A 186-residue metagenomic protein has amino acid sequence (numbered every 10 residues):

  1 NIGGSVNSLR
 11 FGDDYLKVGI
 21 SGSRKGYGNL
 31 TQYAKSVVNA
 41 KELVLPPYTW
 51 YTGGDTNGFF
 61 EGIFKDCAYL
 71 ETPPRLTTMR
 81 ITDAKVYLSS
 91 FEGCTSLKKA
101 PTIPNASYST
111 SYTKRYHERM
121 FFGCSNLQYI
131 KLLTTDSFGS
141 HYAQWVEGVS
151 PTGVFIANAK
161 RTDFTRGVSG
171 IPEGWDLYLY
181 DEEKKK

Functional and structural regions predicted by a protein language model:
N1-K186: Solvent-exposed loop and capping/linker segments of extracellular ligand-binding repeat ectodomains
